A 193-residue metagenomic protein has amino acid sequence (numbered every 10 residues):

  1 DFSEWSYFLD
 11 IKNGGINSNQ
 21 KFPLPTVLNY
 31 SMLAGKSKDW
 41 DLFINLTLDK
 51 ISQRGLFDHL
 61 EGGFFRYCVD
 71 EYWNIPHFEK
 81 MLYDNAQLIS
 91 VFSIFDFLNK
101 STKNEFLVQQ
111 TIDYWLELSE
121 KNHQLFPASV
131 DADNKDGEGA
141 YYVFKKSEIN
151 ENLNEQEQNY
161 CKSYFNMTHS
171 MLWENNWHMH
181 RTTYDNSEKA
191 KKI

Functional and structural regions predicted by a protein language model:
D1-I193: Glycan-recognition and catalytic cores of secretory/periplasmic carbohydrate-active enzymes
